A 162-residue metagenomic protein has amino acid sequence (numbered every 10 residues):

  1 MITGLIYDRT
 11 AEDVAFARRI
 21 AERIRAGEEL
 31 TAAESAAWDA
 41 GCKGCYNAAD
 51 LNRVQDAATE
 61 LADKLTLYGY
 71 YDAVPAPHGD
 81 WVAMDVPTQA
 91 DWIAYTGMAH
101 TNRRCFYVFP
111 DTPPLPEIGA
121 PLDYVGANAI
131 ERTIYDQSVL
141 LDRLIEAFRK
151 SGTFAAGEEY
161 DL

Functional and structural regions predicted by a protein language model:
M1-L162: Extracellular "spike/adhesin" assembly and maturation modules and analogous cytosolic coiled-coil scaffolds
